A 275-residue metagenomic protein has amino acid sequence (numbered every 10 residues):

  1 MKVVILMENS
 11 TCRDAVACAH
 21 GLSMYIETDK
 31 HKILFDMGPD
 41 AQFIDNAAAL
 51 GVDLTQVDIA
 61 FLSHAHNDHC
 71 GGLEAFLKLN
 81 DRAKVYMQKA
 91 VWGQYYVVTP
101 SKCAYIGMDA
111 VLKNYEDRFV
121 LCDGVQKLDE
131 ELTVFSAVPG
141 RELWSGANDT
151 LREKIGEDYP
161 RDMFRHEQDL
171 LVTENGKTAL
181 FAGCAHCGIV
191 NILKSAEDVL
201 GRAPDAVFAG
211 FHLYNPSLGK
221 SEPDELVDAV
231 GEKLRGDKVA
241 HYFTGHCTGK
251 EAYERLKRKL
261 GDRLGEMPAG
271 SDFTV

Functional and structural regions predicted by a protein language model:
M1-D14, D149-R161, H212-P223: Glycine-rich phosphate-binding "P-loop"
M1-L50, M163, E167-A182: Conserved beta-strand hairpin/beta-sheet module of binuclear metal-dependent hydrolase folds, prominently
S10-R13, Q42, R141-W144, C187-G188 (+1 more regions): Short, acidic Gly/Pro/Ser/Thr-rich loop/turn segments
I26, D36, A47, H64 (+4 more regions): Divalent metal-coordination and catalytic microenvironments
Q42-G93, K194, D198-V207: Active-site metal-binding motif and surrounding structural segment of the metallo-beta-lactamase
L50, D81, Y115, K238 (+1 more regions): Short, structured coil segments at secondary-structure junctions
N67-H69, M163-D169, T173-L180, C184-A269: Cap/insert and terminal regions of metallo-dependent hydrolase folds
V91-Q168, R235, G265-V275: Metallo-beta-lactamase
